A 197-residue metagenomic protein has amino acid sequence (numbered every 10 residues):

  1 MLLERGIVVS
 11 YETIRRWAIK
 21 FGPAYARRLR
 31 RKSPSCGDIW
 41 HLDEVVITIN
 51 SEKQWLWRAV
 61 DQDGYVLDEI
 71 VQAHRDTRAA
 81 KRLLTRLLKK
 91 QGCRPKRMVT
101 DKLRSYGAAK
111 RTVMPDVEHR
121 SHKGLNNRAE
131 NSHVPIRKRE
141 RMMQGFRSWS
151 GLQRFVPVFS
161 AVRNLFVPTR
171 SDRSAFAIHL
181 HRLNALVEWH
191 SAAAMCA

Functional and structural regions predicted by a protein language model:
M1-I7: DNA-recognition alpha helix
I7-V9, R16-D38: Short, basic alpha-helical nucleic acid-contact segments in DNA-binding proteins and DNA transaction factors
I14, D43, A59, G64 (+5 more regions): Mobile genetic element proteins and their domesticated derivatives, centered on retroelements and DNA transposons
R16, K20, E69-G92: Active-site beta-loop-alpha junctions of metal-dependent nucleic acid enzymes, especially the RNase H-like/DDE
C36-I49: Two-metal-ion RNase H-like nuclease active-site motif
N50, Q54-V66: Short conserved beta-strand segments at catalytic cores or DNA/RNA-binding microdomains of nucleic-acid binding
H122-K138, R147, L152-Q153: RNase H-like two-metal-ion nuclease catalytic core shared by retroviral integrases and related mobile-element nucleases
Q153-A197: C-terminal domain-tail junction helix/linker
